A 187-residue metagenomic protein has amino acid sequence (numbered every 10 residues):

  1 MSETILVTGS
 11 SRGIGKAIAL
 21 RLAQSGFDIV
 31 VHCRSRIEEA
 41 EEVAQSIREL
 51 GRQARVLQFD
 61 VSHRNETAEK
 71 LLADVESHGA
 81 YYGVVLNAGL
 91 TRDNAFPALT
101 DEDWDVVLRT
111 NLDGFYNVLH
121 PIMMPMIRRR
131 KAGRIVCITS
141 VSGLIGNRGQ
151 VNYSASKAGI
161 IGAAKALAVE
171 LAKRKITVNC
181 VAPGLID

Functional and structural regions predicted by a protein language model:
S11-R12: Conserved glycine-rich cofactor-binding loop
F27-E41: Conserved glycine-rich Rossmann-like NAD(P)H-binding loop of the short-chain dehydrogenase/reductase
A95-F96, T100-L108: Substrate-binding pocket helix/loop in short-chain dehydrogenase/reductase
P97, I145-V151, K173-R174: Active-site loop immediately N-terminal to the catalytic Tyr-X3-Lys motif of short-chain dehydrogenase/reductase
L119, S156, A164: Active-site helix of classical SDR
M124, V169-K173: Alpha-helical segment proximal to the catalytic Tyr-Lys
S140: Residue(s) in the substrate-gating loop at a strand-loop-helix junction that position the organic substrate next
